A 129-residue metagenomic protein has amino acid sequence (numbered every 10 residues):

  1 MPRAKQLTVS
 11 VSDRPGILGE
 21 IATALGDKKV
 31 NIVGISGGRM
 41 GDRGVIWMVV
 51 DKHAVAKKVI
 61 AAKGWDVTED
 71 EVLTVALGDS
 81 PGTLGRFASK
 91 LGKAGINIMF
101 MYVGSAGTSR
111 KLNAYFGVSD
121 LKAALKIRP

Functional and structural regions predicted by a protein language model:
M1-P129: A conserved regulatory-domain signal marking ACT and ACT-like small-molecule sensing domains and adjacent regulatory
